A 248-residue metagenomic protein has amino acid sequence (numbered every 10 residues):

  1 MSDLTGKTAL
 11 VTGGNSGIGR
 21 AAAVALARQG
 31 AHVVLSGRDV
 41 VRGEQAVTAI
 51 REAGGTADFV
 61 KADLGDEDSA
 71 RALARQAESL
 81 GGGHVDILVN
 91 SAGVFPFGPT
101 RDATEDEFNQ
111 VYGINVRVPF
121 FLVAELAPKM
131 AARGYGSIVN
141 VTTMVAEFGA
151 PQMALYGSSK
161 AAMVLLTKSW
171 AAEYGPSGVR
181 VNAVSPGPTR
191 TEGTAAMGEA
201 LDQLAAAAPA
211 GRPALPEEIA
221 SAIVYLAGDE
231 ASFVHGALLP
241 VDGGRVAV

Functional and structural regions predicted by a protein language model:
T8, N15-S16, D39: Conserved glycine-rich cofactor-binding loop
V89, G175, R180, V234-G236: Short, small/polar-rich loop/turn modules that mediate ligand/substrate recognition or access, typified
P99-T100, T104-Y112, L204: Substrate-binding pocket helix/loop in short-chain dehydrogenase/reductase
F120, Y135, R212-V241, V246-A247: C-terminal substrate-recognition "lid" of short-chain dehydrogenase/reductases
V123, S159, T167: Active-site helix of classical SDR
P128, A172-E173, S232: Alpha-helical segment proximal to the catalytic Tyr-Lys
T143: Residue(s) in the substrate-gating loop at a strand-loop-helix junction that position the organic substrate next
